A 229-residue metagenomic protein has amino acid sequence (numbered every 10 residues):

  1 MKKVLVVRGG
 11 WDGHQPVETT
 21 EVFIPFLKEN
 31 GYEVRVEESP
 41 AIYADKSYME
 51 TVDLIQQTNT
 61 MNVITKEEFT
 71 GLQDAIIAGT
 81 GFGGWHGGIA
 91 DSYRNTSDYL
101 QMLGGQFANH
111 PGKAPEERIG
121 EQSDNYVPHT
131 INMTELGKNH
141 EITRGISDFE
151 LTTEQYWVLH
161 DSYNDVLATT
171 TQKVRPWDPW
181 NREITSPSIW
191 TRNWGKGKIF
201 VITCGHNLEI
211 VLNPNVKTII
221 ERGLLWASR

Functional and structural regions predicted by a protein language model:
K2, E29, S47, R175-S188 (+1 more regions): Extracellular ligand-binding/catalytic regions of CAZymes and related secreted enzymes and adhesion modules
L5, G83, L167, F200-I202: Hydrophobic/aromatic beta-strand patches that form the interior of the parallel beta-sheet core in alpha/beta enzyme
L5-V6, D12-S92: Helical hinge/lid and interdomain linker segments adjacent to catalytic or ligand-binding clefts that mediate domain
W11-D12, N62, I89-D91, D148 (+3 more regions): Short, solvent-exposed loop/turn segments at secondary-structure junctions
K28, E50-T51, I119-G195: Catalytic beta-strand/loop cores that center a nucleophilic Ser/Cys/Thr and support acyl-enzyme chemistry
E33-R35, D165, K198: Conserved beta-strand segments of alpha/beta enzyme cores
V63-E141: A glycine-rich, often tryptophan-bearing local segment used as a flexible ligand/cofactor-contacting loop or short
Y99-Q106, D148-D165, I220-R229: Oxidoreductase and adenylate-handling cofactor-binding alpha/beta cores
